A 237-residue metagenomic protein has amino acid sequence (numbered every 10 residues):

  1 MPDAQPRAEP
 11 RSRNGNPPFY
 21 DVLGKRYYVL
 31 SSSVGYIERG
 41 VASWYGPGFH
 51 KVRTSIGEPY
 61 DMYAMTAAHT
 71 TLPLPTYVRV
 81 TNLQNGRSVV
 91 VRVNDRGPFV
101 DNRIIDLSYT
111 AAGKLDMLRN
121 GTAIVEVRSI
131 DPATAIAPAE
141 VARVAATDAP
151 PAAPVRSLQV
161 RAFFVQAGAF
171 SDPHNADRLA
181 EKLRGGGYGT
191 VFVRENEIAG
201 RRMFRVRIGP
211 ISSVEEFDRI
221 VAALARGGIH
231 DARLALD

Functional and structural regions predicted by a protein language model:
M1-Q159, F164, A169-N175, A222 (+1 more regions): Secreted/periplasmic proteins
S171-D237: Extracytoplasmic
